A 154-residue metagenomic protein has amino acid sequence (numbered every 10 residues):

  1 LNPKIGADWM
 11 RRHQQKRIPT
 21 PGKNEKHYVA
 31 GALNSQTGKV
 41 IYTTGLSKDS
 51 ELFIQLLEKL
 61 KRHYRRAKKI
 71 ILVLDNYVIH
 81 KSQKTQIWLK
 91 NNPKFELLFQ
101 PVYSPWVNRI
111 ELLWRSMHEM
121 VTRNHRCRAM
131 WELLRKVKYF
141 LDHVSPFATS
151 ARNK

Functional and structural regions predicted by a protein language model:
L1-E58: Extended, low-complexity cationic-aromatic segments
Q15-G22, L89-R109, H125-R126: RNase H-like polynucleotidyl transferase catalytic core
G31-A32, G38, L57, D75 (+4 more regions): Mobile genetic element proteins and their domesticated derivatives, centered on retroelements and DNA transposons
S35, A67, K90-K94: Short, well-ordered coil/turn elements that cap or connect secondary structure elements
L52-I70: Short, basic/hydrophobic alpha-helical segments
K68-K81, Y103, N108: Acidic/histidine-rich, metal-coordinating catalytic segments
Q83-I87: Distinct, well-ordered alpha-helical segments
I110-K154: C-terminal anion-handling pockets and recognition modules
